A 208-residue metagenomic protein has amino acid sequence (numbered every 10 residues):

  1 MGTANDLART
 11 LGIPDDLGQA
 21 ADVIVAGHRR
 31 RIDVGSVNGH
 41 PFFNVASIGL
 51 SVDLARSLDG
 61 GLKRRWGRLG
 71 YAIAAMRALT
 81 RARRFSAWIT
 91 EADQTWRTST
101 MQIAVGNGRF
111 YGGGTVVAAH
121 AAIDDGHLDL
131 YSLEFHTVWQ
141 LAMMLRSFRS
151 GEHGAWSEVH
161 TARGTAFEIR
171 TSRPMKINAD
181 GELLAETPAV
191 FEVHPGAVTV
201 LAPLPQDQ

Functional and structural regions predicted by a protein language model:
M1-Q102: Catalytic core of DAGKc-family lipid kinases
N38-G39, D125, P195: Residue-level signal for tight coil/turn positions that link beta-strands
S47, S51, A104-A119, L183: Glycine-rich phosphate/pyrophosphate-binding beta-alpha loops
G60-G70, G113, A119-Q140: Gly/Ser/Thr-rich active-site loops/lids in small-molecule metabolic enzymes that frequently grip phosphoryl groups
L79-R81, D124, T161: A short catalytic or substrate-binding loop motif that flags glycine-/basic-rich loops and adjacent residues that bind
R84-S86, H127, P174-K176: Exposed beta-strand and adjacent loop surfaces of beta-rich binding modules that mediate intermolecular recognition
E91-D93, R97, A122, S132-Q208: ATP/nucleoside-binding phosphotransfer catalytic cores, i.e., glycine-rich phosphate-binding loops
